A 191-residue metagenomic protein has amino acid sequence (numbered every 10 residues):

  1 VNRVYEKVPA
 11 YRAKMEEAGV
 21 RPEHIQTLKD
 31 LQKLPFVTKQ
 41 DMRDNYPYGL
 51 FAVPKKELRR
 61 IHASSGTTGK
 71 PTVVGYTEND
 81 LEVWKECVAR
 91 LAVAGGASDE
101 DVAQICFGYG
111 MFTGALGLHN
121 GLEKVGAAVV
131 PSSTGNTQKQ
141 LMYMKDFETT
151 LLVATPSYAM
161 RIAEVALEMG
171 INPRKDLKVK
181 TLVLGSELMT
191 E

Functional and structural regions predicted by a protein language model:
V1-A63, T68-E86, V93-A94, E100: Nucleotide 5′-phosphate-binding alpha/beta core
A10, A18, A115-E191: Conserved adenylate-forming
L58, L81, G108-M111, S157: Short glycine-enriched loops at secondary-structure junctions
G69-Y76, D99-F107, M144-F147, L151: Short acidic, glycine/Ser/Thr-rich loop/turn "cap" segments at secondary-structure junctions
D80-L81, F107, A128-S132: Short, flexible loop segments at the rims of nucleotide/cofactor-binding pockets, characterized by
L81-A94, M111, I162-E168: Short, composition-biased local secondary-structure segments
K85-V102, T137-T149: Conserved ATP-dependent adenylate/AMP-binding module captured primarily in the ANL superfamily
A89-V125: Conserved AMP-binding loop of ANL adenylate-forming enzymes
